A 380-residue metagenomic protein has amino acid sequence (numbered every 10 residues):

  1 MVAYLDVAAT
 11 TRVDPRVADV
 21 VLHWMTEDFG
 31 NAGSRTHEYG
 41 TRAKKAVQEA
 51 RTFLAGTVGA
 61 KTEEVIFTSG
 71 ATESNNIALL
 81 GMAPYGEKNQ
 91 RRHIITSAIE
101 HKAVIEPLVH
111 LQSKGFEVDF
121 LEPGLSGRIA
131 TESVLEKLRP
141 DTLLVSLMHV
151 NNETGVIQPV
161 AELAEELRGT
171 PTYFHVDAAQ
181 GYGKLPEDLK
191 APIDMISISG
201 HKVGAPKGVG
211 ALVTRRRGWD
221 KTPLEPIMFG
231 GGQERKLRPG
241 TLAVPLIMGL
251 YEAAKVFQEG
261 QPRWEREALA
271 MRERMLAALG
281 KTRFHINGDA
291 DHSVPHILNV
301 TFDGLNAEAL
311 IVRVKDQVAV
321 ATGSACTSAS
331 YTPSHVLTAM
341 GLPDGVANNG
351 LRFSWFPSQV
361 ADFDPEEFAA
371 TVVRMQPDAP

Functional and structural regions predicted by a protein language model:
M1-P380: Pyridoxal 5′-phosphate
